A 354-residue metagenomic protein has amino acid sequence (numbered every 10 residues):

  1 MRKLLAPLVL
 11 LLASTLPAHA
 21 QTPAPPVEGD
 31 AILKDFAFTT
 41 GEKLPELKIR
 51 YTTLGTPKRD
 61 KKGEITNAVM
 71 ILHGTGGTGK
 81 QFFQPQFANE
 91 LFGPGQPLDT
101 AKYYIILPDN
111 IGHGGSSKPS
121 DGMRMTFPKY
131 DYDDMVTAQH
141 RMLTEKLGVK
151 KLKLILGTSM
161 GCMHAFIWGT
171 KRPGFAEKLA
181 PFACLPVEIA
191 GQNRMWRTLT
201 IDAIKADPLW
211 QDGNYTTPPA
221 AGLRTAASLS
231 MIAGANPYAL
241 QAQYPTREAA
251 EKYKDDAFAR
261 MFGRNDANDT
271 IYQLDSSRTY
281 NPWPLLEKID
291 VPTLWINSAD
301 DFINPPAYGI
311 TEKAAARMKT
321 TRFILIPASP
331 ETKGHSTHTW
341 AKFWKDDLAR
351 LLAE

Functional and structural regions predicted by a protein language model:
T52-S120: N-terminal cap/lid subdomain of alpha/beta-hydrolase-fold enzymes
D133-L154: Conserved acidic catalytic loop of the alpha/beta-hydrolase fold
K150-G191: Conserved hydrolase catalytic core segment
F175-R260: Alpha/beta-hydrolase-fold enzymes
D269-L285: Active-site nucleophile elbow and catalytic-triad environment of alpha/beta-hydrolase enzymes
I289, W295-N297: Short beta-strand/loop motif that positions the catalytic acidic residue of the alpha/beta-hydrolase fold
F302-G309: Conserved alpha/beta-hydrolase "acid-adjacent" motif
T321-E354: Catalytic active-site module of serine/aspartate enzymes centered on a nucleophile-bearing elbow/loop
